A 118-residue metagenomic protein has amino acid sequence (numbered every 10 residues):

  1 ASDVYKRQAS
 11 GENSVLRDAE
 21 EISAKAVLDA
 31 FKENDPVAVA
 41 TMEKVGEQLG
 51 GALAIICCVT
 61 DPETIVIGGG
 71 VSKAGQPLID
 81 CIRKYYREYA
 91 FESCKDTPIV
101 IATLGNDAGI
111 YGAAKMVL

Functional and structural regions predicted by a protein language model:
S2-L118: ATP-binding/phosphotransfer module of carbohydrate and carboxylate kinases, centering on a glycine-rich
